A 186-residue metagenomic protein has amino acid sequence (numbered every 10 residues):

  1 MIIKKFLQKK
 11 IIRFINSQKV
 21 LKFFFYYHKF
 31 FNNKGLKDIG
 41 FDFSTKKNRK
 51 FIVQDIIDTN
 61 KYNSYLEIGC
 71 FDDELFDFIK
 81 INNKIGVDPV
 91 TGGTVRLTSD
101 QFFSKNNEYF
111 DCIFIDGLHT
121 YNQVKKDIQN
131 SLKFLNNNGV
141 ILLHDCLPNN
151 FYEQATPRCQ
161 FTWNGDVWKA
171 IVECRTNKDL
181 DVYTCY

Functional and structural regions predicted by a protein language model:
M1-F114, L118-Y186: A short alpha-helical cap/connector motif
